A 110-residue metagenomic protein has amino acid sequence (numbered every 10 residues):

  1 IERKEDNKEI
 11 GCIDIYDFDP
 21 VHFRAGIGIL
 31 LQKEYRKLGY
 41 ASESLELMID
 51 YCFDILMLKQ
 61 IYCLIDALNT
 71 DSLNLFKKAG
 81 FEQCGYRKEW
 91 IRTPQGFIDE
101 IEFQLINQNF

Functional and structural regions predicted by a protein language model:
E2-F110: Acyl-donor (CoA/ACP) binding surface of acyl/acetyltransferases
